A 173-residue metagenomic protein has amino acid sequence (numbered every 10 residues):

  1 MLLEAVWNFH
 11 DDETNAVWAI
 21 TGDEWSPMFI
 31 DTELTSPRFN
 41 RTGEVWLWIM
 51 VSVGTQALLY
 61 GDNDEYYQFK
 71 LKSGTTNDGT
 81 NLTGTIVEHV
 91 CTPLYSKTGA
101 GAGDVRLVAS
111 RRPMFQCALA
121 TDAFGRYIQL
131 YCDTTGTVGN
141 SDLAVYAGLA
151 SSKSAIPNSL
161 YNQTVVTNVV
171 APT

Functional and structural regions predicted by a protein language model:
M1-N15, T134-T173: C-terminal interaction-tip segments
M1-V45, T167-P172: Solvent-exposed, flexible loop/coil segments flanking beta-strands in beta-rich domains
L34-R38, V45-G61: Short amphipathic, basic-aromatic surface patches that mediate peripheral association with negatively charged
E44-I49, T121-D142: Noncatalytic modules at the cell exterior or secretory-pathway interfaces, chiefly beta-strand-rich lectin/adhesion
S52, K70-N77, D133, G148-A150: Predominantly extracellular/luminal cell-surface or secreted proteins
L59-F69: Short coil-to-beta strand junction motifs in C2/discoidin
D78-T92: Surface-exposed loop/edge segments in extracytoplasmic proteins
H89-D122: Extended, solvent-exposed segments with strong compositional bias
